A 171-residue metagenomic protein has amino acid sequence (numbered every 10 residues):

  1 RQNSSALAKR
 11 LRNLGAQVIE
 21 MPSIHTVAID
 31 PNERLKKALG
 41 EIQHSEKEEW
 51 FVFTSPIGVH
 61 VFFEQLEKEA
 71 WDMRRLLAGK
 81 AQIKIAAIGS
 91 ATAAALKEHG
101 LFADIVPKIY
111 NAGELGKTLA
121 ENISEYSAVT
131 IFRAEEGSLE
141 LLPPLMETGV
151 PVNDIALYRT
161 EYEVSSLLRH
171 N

Functional and structural regions predicted by a protein language model:
R1-N171: Signature of uroporphyrinogen-III synthase
